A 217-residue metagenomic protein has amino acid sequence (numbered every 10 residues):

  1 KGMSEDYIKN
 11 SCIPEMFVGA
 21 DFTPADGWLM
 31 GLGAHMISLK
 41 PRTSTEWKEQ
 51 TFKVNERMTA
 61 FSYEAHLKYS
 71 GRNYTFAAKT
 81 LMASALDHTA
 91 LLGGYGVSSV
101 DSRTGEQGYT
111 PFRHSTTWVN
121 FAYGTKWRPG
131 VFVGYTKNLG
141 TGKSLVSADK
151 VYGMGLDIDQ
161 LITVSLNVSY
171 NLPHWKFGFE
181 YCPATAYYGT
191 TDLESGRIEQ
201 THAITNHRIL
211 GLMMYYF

Functional and structural regions predicted by a protein language model:
K1-F22, A90-Q107: Surface-exposed coil loops of outer-membrane beta-barrel proteins
Y7-I8, N55, T201: Alpha-helix capping and helix-loop boundary segments enriched in small/acidic/polar residues
C12-P14, F22, A34, S38 (+1 more regions): A subset of solvent-exposed loop/turn segments in beta-rich extracellular surface proteins, enriched in glycine
P14-V18, F61-A65, S115-V119, I162-L166 (+1 more regions): Hydrophobic, lipid-facing positions within transmembrane beta-strands of outer-membrane proteins
D26-I158: Detector for outer-membrane/organellar transmembrane beta-barrel domains, recognizing the amphipathic beta-strand
G142-L145, G178-F179, Y187-T201: A glycine-biased, small/acidic residue-tolerant capping/turn segment at secondary-structure junctions
N167-G189: C-terminal closing repeat unit and adjoining cap/tail of repeat-based domains
L172, A203-F217: Outer-membrane beta-barrel "beta-signal"
